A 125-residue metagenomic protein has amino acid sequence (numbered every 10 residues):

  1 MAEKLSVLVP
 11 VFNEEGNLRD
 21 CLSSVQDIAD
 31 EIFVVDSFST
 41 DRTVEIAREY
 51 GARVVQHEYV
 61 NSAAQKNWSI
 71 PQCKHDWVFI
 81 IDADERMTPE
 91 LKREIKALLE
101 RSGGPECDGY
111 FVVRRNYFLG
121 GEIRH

Functional and structural regions predicted by a protein language model:
K4-S6, E31: Cell-envelope/extracellular polymer assembly enzymes that use nucleotide-activated donors
L8-D27: Short, well-formed alpha-helical segments that are part of the catalytic scaffolds of diverse glycosyltransferases
R19, D41-Y50, E90-L91: Acidic helix N-cap motif at the loop->helix transition within catalytic regions of sugar-transfer enzymes
S24, D36-E45, D82: A conserved acidic beta->alpha catalytic loop
V44-Q72: Conserved donor nucleotide-binding strand/loop of the catalytic core
S62, R86-R124: Conserved donor NDP-sugar-binding/catalytic core segment of glycosyltransferases
S69, D82-M87: The conserved acidic donor/metal-binding loop of glycosyltransferases
V78: Short aromatic/hydrophobic "clamp" motif used to bind/position activated sugar donors
